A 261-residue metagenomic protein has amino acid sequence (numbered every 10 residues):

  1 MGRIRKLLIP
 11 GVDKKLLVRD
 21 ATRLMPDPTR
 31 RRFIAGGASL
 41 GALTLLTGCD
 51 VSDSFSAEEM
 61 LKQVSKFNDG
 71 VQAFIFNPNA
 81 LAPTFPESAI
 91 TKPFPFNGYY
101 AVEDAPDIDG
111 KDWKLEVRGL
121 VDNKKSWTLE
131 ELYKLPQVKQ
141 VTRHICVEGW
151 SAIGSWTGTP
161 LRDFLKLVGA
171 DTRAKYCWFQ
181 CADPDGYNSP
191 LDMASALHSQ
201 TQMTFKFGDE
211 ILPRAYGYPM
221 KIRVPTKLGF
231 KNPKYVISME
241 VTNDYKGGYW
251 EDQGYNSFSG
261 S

Functional and structural regions predicted by a protein language model:
M1, P10, A35-G36, T47 (+3 more regions): Feature targets compositionally biased, intrinsically disordered low-complexity regions with long contiguous runs
M1-P28, S39-A42: N-terminal secretory signal peptides
I4, L8, L46, V51-F55: Short, aromatic- and cysteine-enriched interfacial helices/patches that mediate contacts at lipid membranes
L17, V51-S261: Structured, non-membrane catalytic/scaffold regions adjacent to prosthetic-group chemistry
P26, R32-S52: N-terminal export signals
R30-R31, K221: Short, cationic motifs built from Arg/Lys/His that form the positively charged side of catalytic pockets
